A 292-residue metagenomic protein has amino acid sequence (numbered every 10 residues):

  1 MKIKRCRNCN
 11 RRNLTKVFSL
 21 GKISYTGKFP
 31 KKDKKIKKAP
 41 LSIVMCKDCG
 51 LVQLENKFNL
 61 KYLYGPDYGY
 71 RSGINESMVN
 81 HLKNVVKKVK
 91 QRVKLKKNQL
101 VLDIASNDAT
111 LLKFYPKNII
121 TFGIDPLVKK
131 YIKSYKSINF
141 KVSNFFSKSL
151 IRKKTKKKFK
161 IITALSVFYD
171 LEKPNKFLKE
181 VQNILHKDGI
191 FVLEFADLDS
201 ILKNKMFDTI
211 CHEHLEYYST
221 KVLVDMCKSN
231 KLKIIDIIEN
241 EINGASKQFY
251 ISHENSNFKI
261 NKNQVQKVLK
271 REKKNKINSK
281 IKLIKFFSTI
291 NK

Functional and structural regions predicted by a protein language model:
M1-E76, I238: N-terminal juxtadomain amphipathic helix that follows a signal peptide/anchor or precedes a small N-terminal auxiliary
Y25, L193-E216, T220-V222, C227: Short, glycine-/aromatic-enriched active-site segment of Class I SAM-dependent methyltransferases
K97-N107: Conserved class I S-adenosyl-L-methionine
D108-N118: Conserved SAM-binding loop of SAM-dependent methyltransferases across substrates and taxa, primarily the Class I
K136-I151: Conserved SAM-binding strand-loop segment of SAM-dependent methyltransferases
T163: A conserved beta-strand element that flanks and buttresses the S-adenosyl-L-methionine
N175-I190: A short glycine-rich, Lys/Arg-flanked "PGG" loop and its adjoining helix->strand segment in the class I
N243-I290: Flexible, glycine-/basic-rich loop-and-beta segments that form/coincide with the SAM-dependent methyltransferase
